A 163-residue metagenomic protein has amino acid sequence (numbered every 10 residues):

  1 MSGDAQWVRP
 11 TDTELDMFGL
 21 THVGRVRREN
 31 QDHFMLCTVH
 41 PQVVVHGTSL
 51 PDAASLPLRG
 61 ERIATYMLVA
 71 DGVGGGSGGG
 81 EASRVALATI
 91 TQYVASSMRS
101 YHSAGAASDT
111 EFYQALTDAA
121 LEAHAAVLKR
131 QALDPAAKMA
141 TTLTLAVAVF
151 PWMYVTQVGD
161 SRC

Functional and structural regions predicted by a protein language model:
M1-C163: PP2C/PPM-type serine/threonine phosphatase catalytic domain
